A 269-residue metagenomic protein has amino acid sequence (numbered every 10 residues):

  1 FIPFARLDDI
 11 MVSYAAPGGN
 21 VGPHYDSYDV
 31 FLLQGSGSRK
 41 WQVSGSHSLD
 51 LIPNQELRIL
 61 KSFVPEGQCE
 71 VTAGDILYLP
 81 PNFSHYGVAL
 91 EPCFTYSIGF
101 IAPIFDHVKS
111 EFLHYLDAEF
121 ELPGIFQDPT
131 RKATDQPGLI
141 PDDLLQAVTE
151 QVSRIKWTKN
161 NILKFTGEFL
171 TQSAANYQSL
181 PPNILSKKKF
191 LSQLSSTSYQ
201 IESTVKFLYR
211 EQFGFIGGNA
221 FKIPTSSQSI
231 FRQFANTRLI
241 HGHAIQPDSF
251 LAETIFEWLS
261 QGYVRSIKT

Functional and structural regions predicted by a protein language model:
F1-D75, F83-I125, T130: Active-site region of the double-stranded beta-helix
Y78-P80, I267: Residue-level recognition of conserved beta-strand edge/terminus positions
L113-A174: Long, charge-rich alpha-helical interaction segments
I155-F234, F256, I267-T269: Acidic, low-complexity/disordered tracts enriched in E/D and polar residues
R232-A244: Short capping segments at the starts of secondary-structure elements
Q246-S260: Short amphipathic alpha-helical interaction segments
